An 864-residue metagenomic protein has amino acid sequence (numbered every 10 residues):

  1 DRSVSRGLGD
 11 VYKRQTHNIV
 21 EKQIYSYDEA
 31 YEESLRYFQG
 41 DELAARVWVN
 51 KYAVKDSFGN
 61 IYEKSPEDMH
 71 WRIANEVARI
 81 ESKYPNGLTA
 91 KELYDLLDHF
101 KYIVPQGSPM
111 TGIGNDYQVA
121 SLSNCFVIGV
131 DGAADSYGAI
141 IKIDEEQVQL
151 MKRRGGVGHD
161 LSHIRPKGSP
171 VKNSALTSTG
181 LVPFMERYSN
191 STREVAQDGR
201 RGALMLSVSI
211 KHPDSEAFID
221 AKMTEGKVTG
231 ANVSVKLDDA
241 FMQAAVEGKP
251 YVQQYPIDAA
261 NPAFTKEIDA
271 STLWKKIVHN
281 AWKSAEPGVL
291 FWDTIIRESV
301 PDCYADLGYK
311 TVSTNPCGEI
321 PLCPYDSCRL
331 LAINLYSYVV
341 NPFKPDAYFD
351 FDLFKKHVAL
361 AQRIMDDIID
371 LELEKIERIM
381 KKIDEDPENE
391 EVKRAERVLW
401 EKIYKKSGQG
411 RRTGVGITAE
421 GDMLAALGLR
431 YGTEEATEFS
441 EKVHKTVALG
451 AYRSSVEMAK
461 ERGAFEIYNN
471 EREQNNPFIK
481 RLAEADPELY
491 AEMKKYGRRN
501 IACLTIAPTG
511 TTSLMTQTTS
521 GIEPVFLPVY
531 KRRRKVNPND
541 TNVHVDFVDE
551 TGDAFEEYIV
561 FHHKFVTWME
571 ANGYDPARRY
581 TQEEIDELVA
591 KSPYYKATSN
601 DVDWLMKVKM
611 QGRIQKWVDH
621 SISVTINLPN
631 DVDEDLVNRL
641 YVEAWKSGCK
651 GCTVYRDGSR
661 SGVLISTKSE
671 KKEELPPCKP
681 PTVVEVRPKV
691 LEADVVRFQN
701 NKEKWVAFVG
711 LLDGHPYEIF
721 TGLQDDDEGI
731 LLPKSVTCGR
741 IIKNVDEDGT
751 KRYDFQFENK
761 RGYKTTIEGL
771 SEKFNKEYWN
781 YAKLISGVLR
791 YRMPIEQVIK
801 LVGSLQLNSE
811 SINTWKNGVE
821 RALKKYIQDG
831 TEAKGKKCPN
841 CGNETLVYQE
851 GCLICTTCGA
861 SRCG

Functional and structural regions predicted by a protein language model:
D1-Y12: Single conserved hydrophobic/aromatic residue that forms the stacking wall/gate of nucleotide- or nucleobase-binding
D10-G87, N173-R187, Q197-Y309, V340-K344 (+4 more regions): Conserved, charged catalytic cores of large soluble enzymes
E42, G318-I320, E372-L373, E377 (+4 more regions): Catalytic alpha/beta core of large soluble enzyme barrels
E76-S82, L96-N173, L181-F184, V195-D198 (+9 more regions): Function-dense linear segments that define catalytic or interfacial modules in macromolecule-processing proteins
L93-Y94, Q254-I257, H357-Y404, G408 (+5 more regions): Internal maturation/activation junctions in enzymes
L237, E298, C303-A305, N315 (+4 more regions): Terminal amphipathic helices with adjacent charged low-complexity linkers/tails
Y490-E492, S666-L711: Short, Gly/Pro- and small/polar-rich lid/capping loops
P839-N843, T857: Short, cysteine/histidine-rich loop/knuckle motifs that typically chelate Zn2+
